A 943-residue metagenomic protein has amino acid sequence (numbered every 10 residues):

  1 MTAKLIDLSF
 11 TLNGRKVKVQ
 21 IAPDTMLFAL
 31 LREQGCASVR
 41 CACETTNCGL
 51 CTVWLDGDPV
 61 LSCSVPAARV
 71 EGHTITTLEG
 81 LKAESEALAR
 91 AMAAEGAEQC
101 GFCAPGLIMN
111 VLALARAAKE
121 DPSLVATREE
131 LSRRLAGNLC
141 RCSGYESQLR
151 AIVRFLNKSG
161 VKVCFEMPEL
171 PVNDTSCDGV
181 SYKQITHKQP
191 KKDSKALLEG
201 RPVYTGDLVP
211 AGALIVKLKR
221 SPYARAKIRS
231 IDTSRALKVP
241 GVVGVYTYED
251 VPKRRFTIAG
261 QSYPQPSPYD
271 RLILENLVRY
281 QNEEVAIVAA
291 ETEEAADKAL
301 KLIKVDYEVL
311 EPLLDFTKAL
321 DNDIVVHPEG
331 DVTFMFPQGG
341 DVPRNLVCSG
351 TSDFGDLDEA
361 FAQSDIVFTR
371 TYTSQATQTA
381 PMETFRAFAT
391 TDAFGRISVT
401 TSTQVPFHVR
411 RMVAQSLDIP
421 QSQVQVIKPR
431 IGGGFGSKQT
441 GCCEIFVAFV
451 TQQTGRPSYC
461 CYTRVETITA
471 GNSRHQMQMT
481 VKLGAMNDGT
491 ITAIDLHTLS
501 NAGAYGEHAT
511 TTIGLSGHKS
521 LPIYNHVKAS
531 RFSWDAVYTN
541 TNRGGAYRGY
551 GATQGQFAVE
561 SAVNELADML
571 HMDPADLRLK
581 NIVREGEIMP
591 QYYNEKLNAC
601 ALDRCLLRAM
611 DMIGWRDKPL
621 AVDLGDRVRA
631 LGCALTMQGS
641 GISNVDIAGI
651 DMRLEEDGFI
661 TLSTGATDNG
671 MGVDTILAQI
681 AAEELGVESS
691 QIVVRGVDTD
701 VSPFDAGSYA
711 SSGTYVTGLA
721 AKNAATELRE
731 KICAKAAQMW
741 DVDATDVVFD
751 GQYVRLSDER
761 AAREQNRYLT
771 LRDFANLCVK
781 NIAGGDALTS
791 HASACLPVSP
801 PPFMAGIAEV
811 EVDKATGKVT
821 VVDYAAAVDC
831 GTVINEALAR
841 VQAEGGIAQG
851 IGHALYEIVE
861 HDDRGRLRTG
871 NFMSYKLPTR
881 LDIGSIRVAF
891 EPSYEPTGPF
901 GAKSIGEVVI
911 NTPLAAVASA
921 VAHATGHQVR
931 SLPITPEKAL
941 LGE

Functional and structural regions predicted by a protein language model:
M1-D174, T379: Signature of N-terminal electron-transfer/Fe-S-associated modules in redox systems
T2-I6, R15, R134-T205, R604-A609 (+8 more regions): Intrinsic disorder at enzyme termini
V53, A196, P202, R386-T391 (+9 more regions): Short beta-strand elements
G96, H187, D193-E199, Y263-P264 (+4 more regions): Glycine-rich loop/linker segments at domain edges
R150, Y248-E249, D418-Q423, Q452-S458 (+2 more regions): C-terminal catalytic domains of large/alpha subunits in multi-subunit enzymes
L156-G339, Q453: Flexible, low-hydrophobicity surface segments
E284, A290-T292, R456-G503, L719-V748 (+1 more regions): Phosphate/diphosphate-binding loops
V326-L417, I582-F659, Q679, A792 (+1 more regions): Helix-loop-helix junctions that connect adjacent transmembrane helices in secondary transporters/permeases, recognized
